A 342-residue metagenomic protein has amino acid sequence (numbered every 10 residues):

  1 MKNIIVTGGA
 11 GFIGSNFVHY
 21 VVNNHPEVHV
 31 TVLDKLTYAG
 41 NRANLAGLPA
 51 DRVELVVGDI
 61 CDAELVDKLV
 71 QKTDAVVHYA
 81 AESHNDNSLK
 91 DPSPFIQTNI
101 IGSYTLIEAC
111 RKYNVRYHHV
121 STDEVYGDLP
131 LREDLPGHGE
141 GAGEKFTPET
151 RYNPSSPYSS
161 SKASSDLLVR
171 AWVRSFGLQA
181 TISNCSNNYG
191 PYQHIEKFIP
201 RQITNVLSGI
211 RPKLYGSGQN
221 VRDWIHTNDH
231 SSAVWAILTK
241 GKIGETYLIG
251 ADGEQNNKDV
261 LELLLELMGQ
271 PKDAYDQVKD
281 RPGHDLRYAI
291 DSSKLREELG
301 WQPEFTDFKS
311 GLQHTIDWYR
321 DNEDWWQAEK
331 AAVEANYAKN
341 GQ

Functional and structural regions predicted by a protein language model:
M1-N188, W318-N322, A328-Q342: N-terminal Rossmann-like NAD(P)+-binding domain of SDR-like oxidoreductases, especially those catalyzing
I4, F17, V30, G58 (+3 more regions): C-terminal substrate-binding subdomain of Rossmann-fold SDR/epimerase-dehydratase oxidoreductases
F12, S156, G190, K197 (+3 more regions): Amphipathic alpha-helical recognition patches that constitute DNA-binding helices
R42, D67, L89, I195-E196 (+3 more regions): Conserved strand-to-helix beginnings and helix N-cap segments that scaffold or border functional pockets
L48, R132, I195-I203: A glycine/serine/threonine-rich, flexible loop-to-helix segment that serves as the NAD(P) cofactor-binding "lid"
H78, Q193, Q202, Q219-N220: Glutamine-centric residue-chemistry signal
T150, P154-S161, P191, I195-I199 (+1 more regions): The catalytic Tyr-centered alpha-helix of NAD(P)H-dependent dehydrogenases
S164, L168, W172, Q202 (+2 more regions): Hydrophobic alpha-helix immediately C-terminal to the catalytic Tyr-X-X-X-Lys motif of short-chain
